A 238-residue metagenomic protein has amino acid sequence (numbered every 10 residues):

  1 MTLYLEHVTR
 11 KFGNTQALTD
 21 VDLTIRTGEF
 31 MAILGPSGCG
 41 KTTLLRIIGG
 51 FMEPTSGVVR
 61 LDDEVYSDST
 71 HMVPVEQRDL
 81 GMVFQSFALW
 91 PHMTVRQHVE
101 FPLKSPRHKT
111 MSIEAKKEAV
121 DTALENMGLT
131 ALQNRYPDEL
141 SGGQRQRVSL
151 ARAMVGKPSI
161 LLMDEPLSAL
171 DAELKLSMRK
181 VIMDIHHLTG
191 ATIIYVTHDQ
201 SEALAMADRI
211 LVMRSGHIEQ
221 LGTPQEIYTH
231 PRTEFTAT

Functional and structural regions predicted by a protein language model:
L34-P36: The feature captures the beta-strand-to-loop junction immediately N-terminal to the Walker
G49: Helix-to-loop junction immediately C-terminal to a conserved catalytic motif
T55-V58, S215: Conserved coupling/switch loops of ABC nucleotide-binding domains, chiefly the family-specific signature
G57-D68: Conserved ABC transporter NBD signature motif
D79-G81, L89, T94-F235: ABC ATPase nucleotide-binding domains
